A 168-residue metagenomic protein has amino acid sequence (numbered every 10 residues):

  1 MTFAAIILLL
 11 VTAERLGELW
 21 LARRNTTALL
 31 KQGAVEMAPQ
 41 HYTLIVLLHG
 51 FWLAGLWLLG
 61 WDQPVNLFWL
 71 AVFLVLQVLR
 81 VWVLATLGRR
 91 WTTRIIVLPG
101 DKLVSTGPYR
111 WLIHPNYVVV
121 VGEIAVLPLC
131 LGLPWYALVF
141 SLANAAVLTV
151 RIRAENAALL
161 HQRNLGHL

Functional and structural regions predicted by a protein language model:
M1-I6: Feature marks short, highly hydrophobic, charge-poor N-terminal signal-anchor/signal peptide-like helices that anchor
L8-A22: N-terminal signal-anchor/start-transfer transmembrane helix
T12-R15, G55-L56, R80-V81: A broad, low-specificity signal for short, low-complexity segments enriched in glycine/proline and polar/charged
A13-L16, L47, L74, L112: Alpha-helical architecture
W20-H41, P64-L168: Cytosolic-biased juxtamembrane loops and peripheral soluble domains of multi-pass membrane proteins
P39-V65: Long, highly hydrophobic alpha-helical transmembrane signal-anchor segments
